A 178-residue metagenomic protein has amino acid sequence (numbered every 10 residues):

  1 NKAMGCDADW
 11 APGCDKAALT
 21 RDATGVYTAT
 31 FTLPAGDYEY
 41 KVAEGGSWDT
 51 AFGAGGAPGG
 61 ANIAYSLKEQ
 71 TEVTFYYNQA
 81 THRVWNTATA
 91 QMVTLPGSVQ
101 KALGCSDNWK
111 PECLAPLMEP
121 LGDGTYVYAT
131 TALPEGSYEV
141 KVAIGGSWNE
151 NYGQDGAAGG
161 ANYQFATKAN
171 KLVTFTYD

Functional and structural regions predicted by a protein language model:
N1-A35, G45-Y65, T89-E135, G145-A166: Aromatic-rich carbohydrate-binding modules that target alpha-glucans
Y27, Y38-Y40, Y77, Y126 (+2 more regions): Aromatic side chains
G36-Y38, V73, G136-Y138, K171-V173: Exposed beta-strand face motif in extracellular beta-rich ectodomains
K41-A43, K141-A143: Extracellular recognition modules
A54, A64-L67, Y76, V140 (+2 more regions): Intrinsically disordered, low-complexity repeat tracts enriched in Pro/Ser/Thr
Q70-M92, A169-D178: Compositionally biased low-complexity segments at domain edges in trafficked proteins and select soluble regulators
